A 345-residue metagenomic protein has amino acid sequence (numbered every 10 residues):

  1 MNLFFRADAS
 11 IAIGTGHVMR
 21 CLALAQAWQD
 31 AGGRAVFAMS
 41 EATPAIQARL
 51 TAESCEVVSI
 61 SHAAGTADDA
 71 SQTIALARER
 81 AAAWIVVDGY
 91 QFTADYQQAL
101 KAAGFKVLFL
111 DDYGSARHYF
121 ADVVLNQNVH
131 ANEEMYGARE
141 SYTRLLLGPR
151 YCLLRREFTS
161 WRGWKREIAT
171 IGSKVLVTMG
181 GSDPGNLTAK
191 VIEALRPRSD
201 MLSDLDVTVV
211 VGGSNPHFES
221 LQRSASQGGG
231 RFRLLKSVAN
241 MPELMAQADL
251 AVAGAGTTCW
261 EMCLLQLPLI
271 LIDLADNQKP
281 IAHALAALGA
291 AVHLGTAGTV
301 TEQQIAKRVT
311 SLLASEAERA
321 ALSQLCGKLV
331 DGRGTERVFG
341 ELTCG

Functional and structural regions predicted by a protein language model:
L3-V18, M179-G185: Short, glycine-rich nucleotide/cofactor-binding loops
R6-A12, L24-G33, M39-E140, L145: Active-site and donor-binding regions of nucleotide-sugar-utilizing enzymes
T15, A239-I281: A donor-sugar binding/catalytic signature common to diverse glycosyltransferases and related nucleotide-sugar
H118-N186, F218-E219: A nucleotide-sugar donor-handling region in carbohydrate enzymes
R162-G163, A169-A248: Donor-nucleotide binding loops and adjacent catalytic segments primarily of GT-B fold Leloir glycosyltransferases
D276-V309: Change "using UDP/GDP/dTDP sugars" to "using nucleotide sugars
S311, E318-G332: A short, well-ordered alpha-helix in the C-terminal region of glycosyltransferases
D331-G345: C-terminal alpha-helical cap of glycosyltransferases
